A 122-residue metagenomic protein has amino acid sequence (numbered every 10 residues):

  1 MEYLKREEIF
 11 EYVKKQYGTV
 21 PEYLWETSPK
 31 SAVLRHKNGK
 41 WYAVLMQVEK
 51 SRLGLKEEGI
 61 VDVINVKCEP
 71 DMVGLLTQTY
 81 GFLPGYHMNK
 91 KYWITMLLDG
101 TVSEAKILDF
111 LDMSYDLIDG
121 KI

Functional and structural regions predicted by a protein language model:
M1-I122: Charge-dense, helix-prone N-terminal extensions
